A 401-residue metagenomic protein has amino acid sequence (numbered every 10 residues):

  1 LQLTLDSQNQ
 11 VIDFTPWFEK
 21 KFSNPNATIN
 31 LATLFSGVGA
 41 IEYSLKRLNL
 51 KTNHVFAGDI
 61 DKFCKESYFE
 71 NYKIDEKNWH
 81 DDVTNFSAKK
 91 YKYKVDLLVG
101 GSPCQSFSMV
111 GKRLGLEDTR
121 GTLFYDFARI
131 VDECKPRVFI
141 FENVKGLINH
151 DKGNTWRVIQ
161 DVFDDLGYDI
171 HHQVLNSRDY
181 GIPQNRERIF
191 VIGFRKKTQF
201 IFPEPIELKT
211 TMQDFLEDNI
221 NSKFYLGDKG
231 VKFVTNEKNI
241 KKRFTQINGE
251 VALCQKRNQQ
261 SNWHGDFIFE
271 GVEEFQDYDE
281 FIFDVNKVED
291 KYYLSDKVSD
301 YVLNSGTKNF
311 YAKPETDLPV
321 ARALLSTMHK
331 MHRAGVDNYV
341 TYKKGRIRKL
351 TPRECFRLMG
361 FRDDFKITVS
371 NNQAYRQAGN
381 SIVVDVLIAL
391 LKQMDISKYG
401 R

Functional and structural regions predicted by a protein language model:
L1-T4, Q8: Intrinsically disordered, charged low-complexity linkers and terminal tails that flank or connect structured domains
N9-F141, K145-R157, D164: Core alpha/beta nucleotide-donor-binding catalytic domains of modification enzymes
A88-V95, Q105-A323, K330: Class I S-adenosyl-L-methionine
M109-R113, V336, N371: Short acidic, glycine/proline-rich loop/turn micro-motifs
H329-H332, N338-T368, A374: FAD-binding beta-loop-beta segment adjacent to the flavin cofactor pocket
V383: A helicase ATPase "motif cassette" and its flanking acidic/Ser/Thr-rich regulatory loops
L387: Acidic-aromatic/histidine active-site loop/patch
